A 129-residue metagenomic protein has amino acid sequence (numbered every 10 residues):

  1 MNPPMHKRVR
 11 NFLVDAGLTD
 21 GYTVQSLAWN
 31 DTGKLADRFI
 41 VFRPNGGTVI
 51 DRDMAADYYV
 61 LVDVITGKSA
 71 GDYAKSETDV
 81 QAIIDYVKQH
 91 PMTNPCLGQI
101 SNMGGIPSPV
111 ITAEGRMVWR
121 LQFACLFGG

Functional and structural regions predicted by a protein language model:
M1-T23, P44-G129: Charged, amphipathic alpha-helical segments and their flanking helix caps
T23-K34: Short acidic low-complexity segments
G33-A36, M54-A56: A short, polar/charged loop/turn motif at coil->beta-strand junctions and beta-hairpin connectors
L35-N45: A short, hydrophobic beta-strand-centered structural micro-motif
